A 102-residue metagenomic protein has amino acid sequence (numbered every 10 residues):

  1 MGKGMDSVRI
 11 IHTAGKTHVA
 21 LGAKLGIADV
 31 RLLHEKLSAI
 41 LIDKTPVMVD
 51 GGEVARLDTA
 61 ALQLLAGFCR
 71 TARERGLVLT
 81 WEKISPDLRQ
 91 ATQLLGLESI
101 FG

Functional and structural regions predicted by a protein language model:
M1-L57, G67-G102: STAS-like cytosolic regulatory interaction modules
